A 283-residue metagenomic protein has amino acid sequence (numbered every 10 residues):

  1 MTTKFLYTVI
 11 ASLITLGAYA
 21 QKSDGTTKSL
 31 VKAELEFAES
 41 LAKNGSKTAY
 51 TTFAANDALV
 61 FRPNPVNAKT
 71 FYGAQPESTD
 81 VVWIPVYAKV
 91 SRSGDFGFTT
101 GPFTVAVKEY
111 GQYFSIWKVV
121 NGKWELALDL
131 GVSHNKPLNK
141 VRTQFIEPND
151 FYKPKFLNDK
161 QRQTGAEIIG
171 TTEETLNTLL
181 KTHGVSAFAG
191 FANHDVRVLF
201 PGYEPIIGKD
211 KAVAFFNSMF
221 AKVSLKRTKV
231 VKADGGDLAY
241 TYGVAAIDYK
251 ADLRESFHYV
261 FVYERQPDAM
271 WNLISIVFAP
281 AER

Functional and structural regions predicted by a protein language model:
M1-S29: Bacterial Sec-dependent N-terminal signal peptides
Y19-K43, K47, T52, A127 (+2 more regions): Short, low-complexity N-terminal intrinsically disordered segments enriched in polar/charged residues
G25, I206, F216-V223, K229-R283: C-terminal functional regions that serve as terminal interaction/effector modules
F37, W83, F96-T100, F114-W117 (+6 more regions): Short, structured motif recognition centered on aromatic/hydrophobic residues
S46-Y50, D57-A58, T99, W117 (+7 more regions): Hydrophobic pocket/interface hotspot
A54-N67, Q75-T79, D195-I206, S218-M219: A short gly/proline-enriched turn/hairpin at secondary-structure junctions
Y72-G111, V213-K250: Surface-exposed, charged secondary-structure patches
Y110-E147, H258-E282: Short beta-strand edge/turn micro-motifs at domain boundaries
